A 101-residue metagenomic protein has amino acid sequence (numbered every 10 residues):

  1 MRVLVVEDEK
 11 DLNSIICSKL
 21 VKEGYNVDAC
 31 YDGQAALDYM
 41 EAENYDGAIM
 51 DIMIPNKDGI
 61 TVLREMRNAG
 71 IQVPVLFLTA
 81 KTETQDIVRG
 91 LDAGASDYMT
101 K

Functional and structural regions predicted by a protein language model:
M1-K101: N-terminal/domain-start alpha-helical segments
